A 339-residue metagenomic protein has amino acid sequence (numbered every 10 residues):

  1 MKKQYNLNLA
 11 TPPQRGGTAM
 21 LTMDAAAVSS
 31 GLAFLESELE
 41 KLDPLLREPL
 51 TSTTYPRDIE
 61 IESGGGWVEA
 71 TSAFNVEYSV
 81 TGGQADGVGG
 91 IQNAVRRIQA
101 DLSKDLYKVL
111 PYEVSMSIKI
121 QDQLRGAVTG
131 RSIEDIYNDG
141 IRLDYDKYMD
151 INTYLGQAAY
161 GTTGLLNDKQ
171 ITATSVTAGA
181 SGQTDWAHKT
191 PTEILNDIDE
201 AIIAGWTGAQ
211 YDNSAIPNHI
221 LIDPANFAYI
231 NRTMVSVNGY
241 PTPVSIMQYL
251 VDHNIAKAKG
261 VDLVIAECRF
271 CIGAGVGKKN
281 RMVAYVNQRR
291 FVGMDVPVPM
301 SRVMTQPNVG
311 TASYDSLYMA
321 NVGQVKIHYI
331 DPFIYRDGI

Functional and structural regions predicted by a protein language model:
M1-D58, N231-I339: Sequence/fold signature of self-assembling virion shell proteins
A26, S30-A33, S37, Y107 (+4 more regions): Alpha-helix boundary/N-cap detector
L32-V114: Assembly/oligomerization interface modules of large self-assembling protein complexes
E113-D197: Alpha-helical scaffold segments that mediate packing/assembly in large oligomeric complexes
S117-K119, L221, L317: Residues in well-ordered beta-strands of folded domains
Y145, M149-N152, I198-A209, L250-N254: Hydrophobic, Leu/Ile/Phe/Ala-enriched alpha-helical segments that form helix-helix packing faces
L166-T242: Extended, solvent-exposed, turn-rich assembly/linker loops in the middle of proteins
